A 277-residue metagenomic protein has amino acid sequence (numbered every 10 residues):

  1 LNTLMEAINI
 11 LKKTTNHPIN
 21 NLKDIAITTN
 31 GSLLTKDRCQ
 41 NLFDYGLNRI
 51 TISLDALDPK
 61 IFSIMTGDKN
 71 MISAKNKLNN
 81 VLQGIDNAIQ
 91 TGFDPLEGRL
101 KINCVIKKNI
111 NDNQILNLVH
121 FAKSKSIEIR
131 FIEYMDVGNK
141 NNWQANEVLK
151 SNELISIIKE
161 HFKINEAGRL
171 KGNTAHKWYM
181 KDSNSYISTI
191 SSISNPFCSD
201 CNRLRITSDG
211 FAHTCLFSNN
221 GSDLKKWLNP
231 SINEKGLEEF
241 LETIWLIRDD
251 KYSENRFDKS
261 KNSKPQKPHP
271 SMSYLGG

Functional and structural regions predicted by a protein language model:
L1-I132: Radical SAM/AdoMet-radical enzyme domain recognition
N117-S124, Y134-G277: Auxiliary Fe-S-binding modules of radical SAM enzymes
